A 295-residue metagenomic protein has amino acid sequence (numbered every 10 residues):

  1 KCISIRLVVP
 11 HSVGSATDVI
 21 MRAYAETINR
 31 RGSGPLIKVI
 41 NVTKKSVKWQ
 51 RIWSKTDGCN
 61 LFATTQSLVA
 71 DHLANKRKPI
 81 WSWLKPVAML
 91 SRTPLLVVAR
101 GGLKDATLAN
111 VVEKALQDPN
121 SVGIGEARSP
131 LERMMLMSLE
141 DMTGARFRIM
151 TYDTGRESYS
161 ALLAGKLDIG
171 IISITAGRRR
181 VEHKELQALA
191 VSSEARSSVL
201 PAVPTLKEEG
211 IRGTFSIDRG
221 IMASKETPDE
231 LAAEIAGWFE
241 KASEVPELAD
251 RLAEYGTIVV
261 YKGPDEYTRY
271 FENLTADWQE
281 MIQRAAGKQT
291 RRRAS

Functional and structural regions predicted by a protein language model:
K1-W83, N120-S121, R128, E132 (+4 more regions): N-terminal (or domain-start) structured segment
C2-I3, M142, D229-S295: An extracytoplasmic/periplasmic, membrane-proximal ligand-sensing/linker region
C59-L61, K78-L96, G123-G125, E208-R212: A structural signal for short loop-to-beta-strand junctions that line the ligand-binding cleft of periplasmic/secreted
F62-L68, S91, E126, T154-G155 (+4 more regions): Beta->alpha turn/N-cap motifs
V69-K76, L90-K104, M137-M142, D218-I221: Periplasmic solute-binding protein
R92, A106, G177-E244, N273-A276 (+1 more regions): C-terminal lobe and pocket-closing loops of periplasmic/extracytoplasmic Venus-flytrap solute-binding proteins
A99-N120, V203, E209: Flexible hinge/capping segments at coil-to-helix
